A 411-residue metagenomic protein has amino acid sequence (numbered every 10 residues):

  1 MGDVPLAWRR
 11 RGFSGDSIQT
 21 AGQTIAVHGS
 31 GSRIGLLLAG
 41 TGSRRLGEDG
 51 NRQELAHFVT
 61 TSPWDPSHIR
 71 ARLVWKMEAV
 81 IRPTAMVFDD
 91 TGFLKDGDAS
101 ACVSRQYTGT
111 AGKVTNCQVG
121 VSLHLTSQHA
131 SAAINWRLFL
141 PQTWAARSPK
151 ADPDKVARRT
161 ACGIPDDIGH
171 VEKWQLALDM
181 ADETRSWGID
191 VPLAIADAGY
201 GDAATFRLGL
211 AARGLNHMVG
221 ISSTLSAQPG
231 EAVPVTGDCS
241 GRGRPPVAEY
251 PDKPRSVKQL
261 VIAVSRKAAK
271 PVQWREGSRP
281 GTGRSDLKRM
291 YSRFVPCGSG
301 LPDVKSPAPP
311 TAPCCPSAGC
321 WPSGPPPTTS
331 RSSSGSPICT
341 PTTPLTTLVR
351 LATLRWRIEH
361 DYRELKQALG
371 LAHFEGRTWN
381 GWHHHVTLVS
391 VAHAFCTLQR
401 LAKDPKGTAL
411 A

Functional and structural regions predicted by a protein language model:
M1-I195, G199-S226, V233, G241-K253: Conserved, well-structured functional cores that handle cations and Mg-NTP chemistry
Q23, S333, T346, H385-V389: Non-catalytic, well-ordered alpha-helical scaffold segments
A39-R44, Y362-L369: Short coil/turn segments at secondary-structure boundaries
T126-C162, D166-H170, S222, A227-L354: An anionic, glycine-rich sequence signature occurring as long contiguous blocks
P337, L345-A352, E364-H384, K403-K406: Short, solvent-exposed helix-loop connector elements
E359, V391: Hydrophobic, well-ordered secondary-structure elements that form the walls of internal hydrophobic environments
H393-A411: Conserved nucleotidyltransferase catalytic core and NTase-mimicking acidic/glycine-rich helix/loop elements in nucleic
